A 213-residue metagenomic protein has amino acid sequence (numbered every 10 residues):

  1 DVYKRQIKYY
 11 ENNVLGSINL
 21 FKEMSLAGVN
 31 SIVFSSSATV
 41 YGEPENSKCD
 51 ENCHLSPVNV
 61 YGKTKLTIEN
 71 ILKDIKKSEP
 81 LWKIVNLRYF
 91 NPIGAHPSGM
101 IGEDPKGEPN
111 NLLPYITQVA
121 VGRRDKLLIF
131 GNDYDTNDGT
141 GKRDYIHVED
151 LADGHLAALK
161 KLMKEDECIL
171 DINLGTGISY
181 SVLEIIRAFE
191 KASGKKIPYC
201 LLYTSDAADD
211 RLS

Functional and structural regions predicted by a protein language model:
D1-N12: NAD(P)H-binding glycine-rich loop region in Rossmannoid oxidoreductase-like domains and their noncatalytic homologs
Y3, Y203-S213: Single conserved hydrophobic/aromatic residue that forms the stacking wall/gate of nucleotide- or nucleobase-binding
I18-V60, I75-V85: Conserved Rossmann-fold NAD(P)-dependent oxidoreductase catalytic core, especially the SDR/UDP-sugar
Y41-G42, V60, L87-E108, T136: Flexible, glycine-rich beta-alpha linker
V58-V85, F90, Q118-V121: Active-site Tyr-X1-5-Lys
G94-A95, T117-D135, R143-L170: Alpha-helical substrate-binding/gating segment
G102-E103, F130-R143, E167-Y180, L202: Glycine-rich Rossmann NAD(P)(H)-binding loop
I116, G154-L202: Mid/C-terminal beta-alpha module of Rossmann-like enzyme folds, strongest in SDR-family dehydrogenases/epimerases
